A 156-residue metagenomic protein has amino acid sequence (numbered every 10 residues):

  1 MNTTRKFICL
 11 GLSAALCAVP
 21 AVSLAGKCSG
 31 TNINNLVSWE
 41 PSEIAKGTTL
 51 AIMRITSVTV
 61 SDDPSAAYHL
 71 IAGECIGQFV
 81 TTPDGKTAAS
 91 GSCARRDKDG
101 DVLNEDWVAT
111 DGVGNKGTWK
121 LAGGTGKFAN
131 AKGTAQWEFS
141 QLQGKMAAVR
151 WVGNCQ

Functional and structural regions predicted by a protein language model:
M1-N2, S23: Glycine-centered signal
N2-G11: Bacterial N-terminal signal peptides that target proteins for export
G11-S13, V22-L24: Cleavable N-terminal signal peptides
A18-P20: N-terminal signal peptide c-region/cleavage motif recognized by signal peptidases
L24-Q156: Beta-strand-enriched cores of mature, soluble protein domains
